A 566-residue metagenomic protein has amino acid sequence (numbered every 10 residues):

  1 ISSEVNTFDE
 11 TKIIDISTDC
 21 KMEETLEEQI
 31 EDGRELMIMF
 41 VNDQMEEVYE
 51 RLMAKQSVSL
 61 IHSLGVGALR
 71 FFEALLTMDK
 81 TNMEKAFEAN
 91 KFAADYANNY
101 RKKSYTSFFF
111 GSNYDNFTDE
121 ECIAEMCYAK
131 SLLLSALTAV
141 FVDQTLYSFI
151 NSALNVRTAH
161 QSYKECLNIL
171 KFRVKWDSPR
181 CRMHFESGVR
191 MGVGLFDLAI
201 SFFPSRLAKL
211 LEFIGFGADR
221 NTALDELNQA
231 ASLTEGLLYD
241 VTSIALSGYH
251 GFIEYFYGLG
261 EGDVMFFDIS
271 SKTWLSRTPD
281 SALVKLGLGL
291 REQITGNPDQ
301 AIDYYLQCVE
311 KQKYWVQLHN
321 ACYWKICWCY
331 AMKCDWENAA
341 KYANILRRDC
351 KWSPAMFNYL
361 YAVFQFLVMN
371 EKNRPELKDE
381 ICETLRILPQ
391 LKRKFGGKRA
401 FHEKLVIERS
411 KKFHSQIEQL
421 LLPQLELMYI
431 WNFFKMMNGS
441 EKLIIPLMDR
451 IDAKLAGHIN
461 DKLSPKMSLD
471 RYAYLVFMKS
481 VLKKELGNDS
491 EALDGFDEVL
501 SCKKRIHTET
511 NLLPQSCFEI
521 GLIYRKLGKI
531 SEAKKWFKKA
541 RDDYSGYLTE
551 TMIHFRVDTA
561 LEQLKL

Functional and structural regions predicted by a protein language model:
T18-E35, M39-E47, V58, G65-K272 (+7 more regions): Short coil/linker segments at helix-helix boundaries
L26-E31, E186, T278-K285, W315-Y323 (+4 more regions): Generic helix N-cap/helix-start motif at coil->alpha-helix transitions
L26-M37, L64, M126, M191 (+6 more regions): Alpha-helical tetratricopeptide repeat
L36, G67, A74, A129 (+16 more regions): Conserved small-residue packing positions in alpha-helical repeats and bundles
A54-S59, N116-E120, R180-C181, E186 (+7 more regions): Short coil/turn segments at helix-helix junctions and helix-capping linkers within large alpha-helical proteins
L60-L64, Y96-S104, V174-K175, G236-T242 (+6 more regions): Boundary/linker segments of alpha-helical solenoid repeat arrays
G251, F267-K372: A compositional/structural signature marking long, glycine- and acidic/polar-rich segments with frequent tryptophans
N358, V363-I506, T510-C517, L527-I530 (+2 more regions): Eukaryotic alpha-helical solenoid repeat scaffolds
